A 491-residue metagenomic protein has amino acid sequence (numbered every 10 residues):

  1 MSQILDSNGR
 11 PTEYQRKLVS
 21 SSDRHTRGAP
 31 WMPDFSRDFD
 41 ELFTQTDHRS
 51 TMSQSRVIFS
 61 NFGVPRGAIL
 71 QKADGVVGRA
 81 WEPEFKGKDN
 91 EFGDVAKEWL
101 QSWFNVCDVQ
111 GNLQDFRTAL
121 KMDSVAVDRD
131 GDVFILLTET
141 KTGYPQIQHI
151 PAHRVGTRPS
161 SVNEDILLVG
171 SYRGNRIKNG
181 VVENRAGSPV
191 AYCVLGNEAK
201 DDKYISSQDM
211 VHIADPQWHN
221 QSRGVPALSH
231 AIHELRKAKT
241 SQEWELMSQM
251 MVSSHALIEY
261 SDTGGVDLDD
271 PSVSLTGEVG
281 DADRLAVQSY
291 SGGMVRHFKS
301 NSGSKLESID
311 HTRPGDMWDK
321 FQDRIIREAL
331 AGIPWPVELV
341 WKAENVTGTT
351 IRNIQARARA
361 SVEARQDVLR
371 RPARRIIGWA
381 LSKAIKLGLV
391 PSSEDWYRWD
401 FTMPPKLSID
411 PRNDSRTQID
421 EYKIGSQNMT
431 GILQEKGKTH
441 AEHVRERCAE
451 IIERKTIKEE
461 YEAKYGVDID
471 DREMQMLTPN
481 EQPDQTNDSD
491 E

Functional and structural regions predicted by a protein language model:
M1-F85, D488-E491: N-terminal-proximal low-complexity accessory segments that begin disordered and transition into the first
S2-I4, Q15, N301-S308, P314-G315 (+2 more regions): Activation/maturation switch segments at domain boundaries
D47-S50, Q54-E84, A119-V127, L228-M251 (+1 more regions): Short, Φ-rich (hydrophobic/aromatic) sequence segments
V64-N220, L387, E421: Structured, mid-chain assembly/scaffold modules that mediate subunit interfaces within large macromolecular complexes
L113-L136, P314-Y422, E459-E473: C-terminal amphipathic alpha-helical
F116, T138-E139, M250-S254, V340-E344 (+2 more regions): Short coil/turn segments at secondary-structure boundaries
G187, A329, I432: Acidic/polar, glycine-anchored loop/turn motif associated with catalytic or activation segments that engage anionic
A214-I354, V390, L477: Extended, charged amphipathic alpha-helical segments
